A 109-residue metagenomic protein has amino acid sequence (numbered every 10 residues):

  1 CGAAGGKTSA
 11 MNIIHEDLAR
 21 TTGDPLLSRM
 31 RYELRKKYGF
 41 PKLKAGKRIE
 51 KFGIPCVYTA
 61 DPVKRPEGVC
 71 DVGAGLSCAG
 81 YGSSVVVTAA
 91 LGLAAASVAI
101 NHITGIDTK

Functional and structural regions predicted by a protein language model:
C1-H15: ADP-ribose/adenylate-binding Rossmann-like module
N12, R20-K109: Glycine-rich phosphate/adenylate-binding loop
